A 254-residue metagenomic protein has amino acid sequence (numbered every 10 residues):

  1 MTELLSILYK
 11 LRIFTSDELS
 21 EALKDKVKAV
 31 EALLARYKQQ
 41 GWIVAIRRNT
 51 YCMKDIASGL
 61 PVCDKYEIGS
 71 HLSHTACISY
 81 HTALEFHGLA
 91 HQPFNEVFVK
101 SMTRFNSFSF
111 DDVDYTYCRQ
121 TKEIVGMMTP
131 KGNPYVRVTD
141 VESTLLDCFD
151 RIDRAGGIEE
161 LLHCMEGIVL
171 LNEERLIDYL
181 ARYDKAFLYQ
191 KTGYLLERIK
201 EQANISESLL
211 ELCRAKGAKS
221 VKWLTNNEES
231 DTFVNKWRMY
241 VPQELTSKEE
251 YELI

Functional and structural regions predicted by a protein language model:
M1-T75, L170-L188: Short beta-edge/loop segments at beta->alpha junctions of small alpha/beta modules that act as binding/recognition
L19, A83, L145: A residue-level signal for conserved active-site and pocket-lining positions in enzyme catalytic cores
K24, K38, G88, D150-D153 (+1 more regions): Hydrophobic/aromatic-lined pockets within catalytic cores
A76-S79, V141: Catalytic-loop motifs flanking and including active-site residues across diverse enzymes
H81-K131: Exposed, interaction-prone assembly regions rather than primary DNA-binding/catalytic cores
T129-I254: Hydrophobic alpha-helical interaction segments
